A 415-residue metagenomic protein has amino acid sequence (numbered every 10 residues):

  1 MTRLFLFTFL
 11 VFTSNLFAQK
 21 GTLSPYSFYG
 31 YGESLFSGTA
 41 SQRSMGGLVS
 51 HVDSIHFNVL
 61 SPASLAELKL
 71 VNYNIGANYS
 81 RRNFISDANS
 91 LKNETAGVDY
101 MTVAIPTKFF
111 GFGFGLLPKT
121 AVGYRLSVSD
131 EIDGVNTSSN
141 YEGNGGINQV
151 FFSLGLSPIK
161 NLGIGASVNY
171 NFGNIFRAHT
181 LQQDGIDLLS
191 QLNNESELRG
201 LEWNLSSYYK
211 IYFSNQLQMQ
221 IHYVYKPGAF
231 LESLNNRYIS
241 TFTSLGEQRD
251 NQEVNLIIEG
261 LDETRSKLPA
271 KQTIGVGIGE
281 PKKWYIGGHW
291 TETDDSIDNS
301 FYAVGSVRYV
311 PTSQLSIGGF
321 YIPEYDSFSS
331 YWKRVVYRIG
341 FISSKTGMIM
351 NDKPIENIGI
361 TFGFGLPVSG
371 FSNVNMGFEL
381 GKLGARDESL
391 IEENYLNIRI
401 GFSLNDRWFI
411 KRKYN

Functional and structural regions predicted by a protein language model:
M1-S24, N415: Bacterial Sec-dependent N-terminal signal peptides
Q19-N415: Subset of outer-membrane beta-barrel
